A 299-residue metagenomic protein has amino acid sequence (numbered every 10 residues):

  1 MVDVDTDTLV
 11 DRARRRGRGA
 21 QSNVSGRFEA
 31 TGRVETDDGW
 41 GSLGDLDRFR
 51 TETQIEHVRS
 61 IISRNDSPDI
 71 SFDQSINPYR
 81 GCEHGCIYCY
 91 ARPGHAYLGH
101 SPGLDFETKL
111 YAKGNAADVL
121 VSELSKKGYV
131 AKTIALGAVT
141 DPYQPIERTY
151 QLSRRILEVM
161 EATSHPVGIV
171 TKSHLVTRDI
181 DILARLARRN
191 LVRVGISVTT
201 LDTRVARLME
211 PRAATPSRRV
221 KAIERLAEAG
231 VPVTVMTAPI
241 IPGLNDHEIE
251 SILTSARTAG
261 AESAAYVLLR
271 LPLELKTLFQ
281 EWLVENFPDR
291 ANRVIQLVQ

Functional and structural regions predicted by a protein language model:
M1-S75: Flexible, acidic/Gly-rich N-terminal and inter-domain linker regions that tether and position cofactor-handling modules
G44-Y79, I87-G195, T199-R207, T215-E224 (+1 more regions): Conserved Radical SAM active-site core
R80, V170-T171, P239, R270: Conserved residues at beta->alpha junctions
E83: Substrate-binding groove/exosite segments of carbohydrate-active enzymes
L186-R188, R212-A213, I252-T254, E281-E285: Short, hinge-like loop/turn segments at secondary-structure boundaries
R204-E210, P239-H247, E262-Q299: Flexible glycine/acidic-rich beta-alpha junction loops that bind and position SAM and/or redox cofactors in anaerobic
S217-L275: Conserved C-terminal portion of the radical SAM core fold that forms the substrate/S-adenosylmethionine-binding
